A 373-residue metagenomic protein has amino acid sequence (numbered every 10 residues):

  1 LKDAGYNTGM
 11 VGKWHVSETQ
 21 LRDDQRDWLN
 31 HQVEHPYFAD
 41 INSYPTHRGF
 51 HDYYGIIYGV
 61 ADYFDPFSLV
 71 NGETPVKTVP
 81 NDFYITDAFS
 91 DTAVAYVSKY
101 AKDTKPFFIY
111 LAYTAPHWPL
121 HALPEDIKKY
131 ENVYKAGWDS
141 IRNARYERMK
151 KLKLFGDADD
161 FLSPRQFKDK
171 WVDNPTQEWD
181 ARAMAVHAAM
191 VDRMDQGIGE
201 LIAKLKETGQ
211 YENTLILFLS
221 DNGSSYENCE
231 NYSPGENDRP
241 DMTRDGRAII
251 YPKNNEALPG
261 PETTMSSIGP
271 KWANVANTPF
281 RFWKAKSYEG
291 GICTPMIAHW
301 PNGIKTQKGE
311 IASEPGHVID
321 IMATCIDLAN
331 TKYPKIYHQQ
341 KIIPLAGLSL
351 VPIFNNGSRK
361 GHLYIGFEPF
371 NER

Functional and structural regions predicted by a protein language model:
L1, M10, A93, F107-Y113 (+7 more regions): Beta-strand elements within well-structured catalytic alpha/beta cores of enzymes that handle phosphate/sulfate esters
D3, H15-A136, S140, A144-K150 (+1 more regions): Formylglycine-dependent
A4-E18, A329-K335: Short, well-structured beta-strand/strand-turn elements
K13, D221, E368: Active-site glycine-centered loops adjacent to acidic/histidine catalytic or metal-binding residues that shape
R22-R48, H121-A122, A203-W300: Histidine-centered active-site microenvironments of extracellular/periplasmic hydrolases and transferases
W28-A39, S43-D52, I57, P261-I292 (+2 more regions): C-terminal cap/loop subdomain of S1 sulfatases and analogous C-terminal strand-loop tails that border
V60-P66, W118-P119, A158, K305-Q307 (+1 more regions): Short, solvent-exposed loop/turn elements at domain surfaces
S90, V94, R142, Y146 (+5 more regions): Extracytoplasmic/secreted envelope proteins and their assembly/folding machinery, especially bacterial periplasmic
